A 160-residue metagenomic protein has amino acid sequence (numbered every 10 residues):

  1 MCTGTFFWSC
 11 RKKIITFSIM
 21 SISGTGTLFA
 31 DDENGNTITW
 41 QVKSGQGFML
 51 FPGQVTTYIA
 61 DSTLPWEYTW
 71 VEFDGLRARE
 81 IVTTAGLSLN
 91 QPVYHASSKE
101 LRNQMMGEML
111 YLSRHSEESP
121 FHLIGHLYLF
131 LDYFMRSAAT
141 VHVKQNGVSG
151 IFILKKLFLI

Functional and structural regions predicted by a protein language model:
M1-L89: N-terminal regulatory/effector-sensing and dimerization cores that precede helix-turn-helix DNA-binding domains
L76, A96-I160: An amphipathic alpha-helical interaction segment
Q91-H95: Short, charged recognition helix plus adjacent turn of helix-turn-helix-like nucleic-acid-binding domains
